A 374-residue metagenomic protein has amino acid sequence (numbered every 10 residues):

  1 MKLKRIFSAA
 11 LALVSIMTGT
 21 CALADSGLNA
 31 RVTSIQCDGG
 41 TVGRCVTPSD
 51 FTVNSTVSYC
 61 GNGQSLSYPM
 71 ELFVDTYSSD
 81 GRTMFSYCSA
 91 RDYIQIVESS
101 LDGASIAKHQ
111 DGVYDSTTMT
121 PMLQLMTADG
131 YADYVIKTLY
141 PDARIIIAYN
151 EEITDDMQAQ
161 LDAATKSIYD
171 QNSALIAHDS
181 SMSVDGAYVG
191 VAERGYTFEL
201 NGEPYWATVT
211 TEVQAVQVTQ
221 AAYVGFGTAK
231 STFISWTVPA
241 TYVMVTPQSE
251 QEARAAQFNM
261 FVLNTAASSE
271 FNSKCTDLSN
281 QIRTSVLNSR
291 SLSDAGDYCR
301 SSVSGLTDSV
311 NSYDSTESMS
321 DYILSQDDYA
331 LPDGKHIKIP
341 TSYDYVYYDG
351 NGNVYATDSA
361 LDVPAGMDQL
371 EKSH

Functional and structural regions predicted by a protein language model:
M1-A10: Bacterial N-terminal signal peptides that target proteins for export
K2-L3, C21-H374: N-terminal targeting sequences that direct proteins away from the cytosol to non-cytosolic compartments
L11-V14, A24: Short stretches within intrinsically disordered, low-complexity N-terminal or propeptide regions
S15-G19: Hydrophobic core
